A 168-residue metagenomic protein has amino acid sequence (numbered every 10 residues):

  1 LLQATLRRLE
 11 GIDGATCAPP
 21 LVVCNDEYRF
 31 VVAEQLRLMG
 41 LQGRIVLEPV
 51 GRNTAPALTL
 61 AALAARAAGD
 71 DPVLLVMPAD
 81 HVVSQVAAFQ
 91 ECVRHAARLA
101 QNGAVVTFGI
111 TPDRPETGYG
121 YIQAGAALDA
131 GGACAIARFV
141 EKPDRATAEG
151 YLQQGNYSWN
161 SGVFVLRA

Functional and structural regions predicted by a protein language model:
L1-P78, S84-A87, R94, I110: Conserved N-terminal catalytic core of the sugar/cofactor nucleotidyltransferase
D13, C17, M39-G43, V73-M77 (+6 more regions): Generic alpha-helix detector with strongest preference for long hydrophobic helices that associate with membranes
V86-A168: Conserved core of the sugar-phosphate nucleotidyltransferase
